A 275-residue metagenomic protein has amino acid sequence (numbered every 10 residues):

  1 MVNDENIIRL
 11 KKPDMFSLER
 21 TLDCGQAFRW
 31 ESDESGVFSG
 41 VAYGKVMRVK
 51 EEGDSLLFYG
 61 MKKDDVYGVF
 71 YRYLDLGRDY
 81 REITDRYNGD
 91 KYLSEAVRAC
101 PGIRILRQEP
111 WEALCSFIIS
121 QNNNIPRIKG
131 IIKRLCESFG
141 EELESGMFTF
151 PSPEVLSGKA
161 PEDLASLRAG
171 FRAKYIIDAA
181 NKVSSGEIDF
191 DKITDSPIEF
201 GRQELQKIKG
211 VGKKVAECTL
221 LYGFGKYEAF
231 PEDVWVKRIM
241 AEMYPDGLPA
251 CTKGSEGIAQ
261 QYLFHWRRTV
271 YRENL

Functional and structural regions predicted by a protein language model:
M1-L275: HhH-family (HhH-GPD) DNA N-glycosylase catalytic core used in base-excision repair
